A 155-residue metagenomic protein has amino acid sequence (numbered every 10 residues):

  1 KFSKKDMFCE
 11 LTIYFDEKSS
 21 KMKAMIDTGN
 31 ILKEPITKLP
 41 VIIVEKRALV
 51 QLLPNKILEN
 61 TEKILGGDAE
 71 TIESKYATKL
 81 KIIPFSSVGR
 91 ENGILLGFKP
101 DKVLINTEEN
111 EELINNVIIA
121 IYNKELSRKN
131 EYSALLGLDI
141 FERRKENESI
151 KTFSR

Functional and structural regions predicted by a protein language model:
K1-I43, A48-Q51, N60-T61: Canonical alpha-helical transmembrane segment with a positive-inside/aromatic-interface signature
D6-F8, D27, P40, K46-R47 (+1 more regions): A broadly tuned "polar low-complexity/structure-edge" signature
C9-Y14, K18-T28, K63-I140: Aspartyl protease catalytic core from the pepsin/retropepsin fold
I36-A48, K56, K124-L136: A signal for specific C-terminal beta-sheet/loop modules enriched in small/flexible residues with GP/PG/PP motifs
P54-E70, L136-R155: A short, charged
